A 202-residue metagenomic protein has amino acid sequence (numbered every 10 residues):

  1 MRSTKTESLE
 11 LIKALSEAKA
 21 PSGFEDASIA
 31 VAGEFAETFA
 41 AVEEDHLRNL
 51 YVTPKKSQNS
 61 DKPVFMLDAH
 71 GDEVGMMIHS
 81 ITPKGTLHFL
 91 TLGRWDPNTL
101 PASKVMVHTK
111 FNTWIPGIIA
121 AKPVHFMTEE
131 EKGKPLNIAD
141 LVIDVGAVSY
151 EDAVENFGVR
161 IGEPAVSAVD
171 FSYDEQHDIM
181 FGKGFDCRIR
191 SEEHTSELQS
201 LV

Functional and structural regions predicted by a protein language model:
M1-E192, S196, S200: N-terminal hydrophobic/helix-forming segments and targeting peptides
